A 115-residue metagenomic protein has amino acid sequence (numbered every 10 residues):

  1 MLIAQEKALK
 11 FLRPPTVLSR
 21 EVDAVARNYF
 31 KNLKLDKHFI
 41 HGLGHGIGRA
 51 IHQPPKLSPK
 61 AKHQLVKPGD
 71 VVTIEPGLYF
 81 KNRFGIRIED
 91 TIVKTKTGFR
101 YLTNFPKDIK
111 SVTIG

Functional and structural regions predicted by a protein language model:
M1-G115: Active-site neighborhoods and metal-handling regions in enzymes and metal-associated proteins
